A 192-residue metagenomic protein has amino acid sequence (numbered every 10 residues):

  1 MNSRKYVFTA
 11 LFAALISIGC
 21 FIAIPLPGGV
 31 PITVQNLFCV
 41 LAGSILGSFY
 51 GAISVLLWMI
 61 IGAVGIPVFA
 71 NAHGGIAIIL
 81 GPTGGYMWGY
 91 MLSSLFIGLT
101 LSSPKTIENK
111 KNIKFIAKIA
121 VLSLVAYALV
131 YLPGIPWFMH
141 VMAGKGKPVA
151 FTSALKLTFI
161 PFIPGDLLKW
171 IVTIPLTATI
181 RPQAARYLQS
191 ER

Functional and structural regions predicted by a protein language model:
M1-S54: Hydrophobic transmembrane alpha-helices
Y6-L11, L37-L41, A52-L57, I79 (+4 more regions): Hydrophobic alpha-helical transmembrane segments
L11, I18, I76-Y131: Short helix-perturbing small/polar motifs within transmembrane alpha-helices
L15, G19, A23, A42 (+12 more regions): Alpha-helical membrane-inserting segments
C20-V34, L57-S93: Interfacial aromatic-anchored transmembrane helix boundaries in multi-pass membrane proteins
L26-C39, I60-V68, L101-I119: Hydrophobic alpha-helical transmembrane segments
N36, V40, M87-S94, W170 (+1 more regions): Alpha-helical transmembrane segments of multi-pass membrane proteins
A72, N109-E191: Membrane-embedded alpha-helical hairpins and interfacial helices in multi-pass inner-membrane proteins
